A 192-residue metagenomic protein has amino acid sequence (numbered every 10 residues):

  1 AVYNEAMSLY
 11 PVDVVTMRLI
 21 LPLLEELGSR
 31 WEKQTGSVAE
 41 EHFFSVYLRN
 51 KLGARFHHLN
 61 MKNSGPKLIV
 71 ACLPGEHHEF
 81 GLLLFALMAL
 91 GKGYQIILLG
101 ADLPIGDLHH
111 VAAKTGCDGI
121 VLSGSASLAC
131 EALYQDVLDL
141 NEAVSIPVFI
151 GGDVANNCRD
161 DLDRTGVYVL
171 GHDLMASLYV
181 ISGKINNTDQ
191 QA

Functional and structural regions predicted by a protein language model:
A1-N60: Long amphipathic alpha-helical segments
T35-S37, F43-A192: C-terminal regulatory/effector modules of DNA-binding transcriptional regulators
